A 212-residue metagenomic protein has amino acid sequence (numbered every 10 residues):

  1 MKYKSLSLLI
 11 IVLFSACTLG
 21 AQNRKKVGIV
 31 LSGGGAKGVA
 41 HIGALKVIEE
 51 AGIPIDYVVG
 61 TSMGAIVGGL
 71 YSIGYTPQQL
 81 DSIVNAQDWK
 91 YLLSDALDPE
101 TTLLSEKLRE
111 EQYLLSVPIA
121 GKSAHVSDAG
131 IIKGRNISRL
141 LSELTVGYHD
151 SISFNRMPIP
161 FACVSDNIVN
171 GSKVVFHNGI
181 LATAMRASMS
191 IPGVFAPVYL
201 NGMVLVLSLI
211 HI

Functional and structural regions predicted by a protein language model:
M1-K25: Bacterial Sec-dependent N-terminal signal peptides
L13, H211-I212: Short, basic, low-complexity termini and linkers enriched in Ser/Thr/Gly/Pro that act as targeting/leader peptides
C17-T61, G69-I210: Patatin-like phospholipase
